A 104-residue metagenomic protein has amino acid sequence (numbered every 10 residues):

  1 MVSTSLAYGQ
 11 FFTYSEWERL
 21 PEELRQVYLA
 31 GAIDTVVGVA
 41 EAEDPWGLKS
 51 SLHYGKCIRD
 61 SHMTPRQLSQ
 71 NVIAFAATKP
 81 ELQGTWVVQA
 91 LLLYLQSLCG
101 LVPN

Functional and structural regions predicted by a protein language model:
V2-T4: N-terminal signal peptide c-region/cleavage motif recognized by signal peptidases
Y8-A30: Immediate post-signal-peptide N-terminus of mature secreted/exported proteins
Q10-Y14, G38-N104: Compact alpha-helical subdomains of small soluble proteins
